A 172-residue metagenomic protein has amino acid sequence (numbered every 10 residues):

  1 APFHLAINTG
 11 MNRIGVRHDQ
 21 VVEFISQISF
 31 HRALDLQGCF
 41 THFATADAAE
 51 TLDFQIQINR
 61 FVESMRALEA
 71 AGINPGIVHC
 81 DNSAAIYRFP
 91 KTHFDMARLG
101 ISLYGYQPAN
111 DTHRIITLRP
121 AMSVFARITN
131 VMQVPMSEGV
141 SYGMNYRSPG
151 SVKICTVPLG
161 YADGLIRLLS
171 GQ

Functional and structural regions predicted by a protein language model:
A1-P2, A6-M136: Active-site loop/helix belt of alpha/beta enzymes
F125-G171: Functionally critical, mid-to-C-terminal surface segments that flank or help form catalytic/ligand
